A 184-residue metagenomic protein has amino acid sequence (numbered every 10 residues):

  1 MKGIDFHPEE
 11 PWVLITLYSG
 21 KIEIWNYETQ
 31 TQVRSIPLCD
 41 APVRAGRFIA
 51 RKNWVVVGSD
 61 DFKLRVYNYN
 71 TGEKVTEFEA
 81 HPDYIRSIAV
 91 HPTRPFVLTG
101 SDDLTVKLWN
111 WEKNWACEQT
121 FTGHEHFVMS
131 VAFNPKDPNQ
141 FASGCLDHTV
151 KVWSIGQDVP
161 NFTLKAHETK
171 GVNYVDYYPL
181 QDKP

Functional and structural regions predicted by a protein language model:
M1, P37-V43, E79-I85, F121-V128 (+1 more regions): WD40/WD-repeat beta-propeller blade N-cap
M1-G20: Beta-strand-rich domains and repeat architectures in extracellular enzymes and scaffolds, especially beta-propellers
I4, I22-N26, L64-N68, I88 (+4 more regions): WD40-repeat beta-propellers
D5-E10, G46-K52, A89-P95, K113 (+2 more regions): Loop/turn segments within WD40 beta-propeller blades
E9, Q32, P42, R51 (+9 more regions): WD40/WD-repeat beta-propeller blade-loop signature
T16-S19, G58-D61, T93, T99-D103 (+2 more regions): Conserved strand-to-loop turn within each blade of WD40 beta-propeller repeats
L17-V33: Beta-propeller domains
T31-I36, E73-F78, W115-F121, V159-L164: A short beta-strand motif characteristic of beta-propeller blades
